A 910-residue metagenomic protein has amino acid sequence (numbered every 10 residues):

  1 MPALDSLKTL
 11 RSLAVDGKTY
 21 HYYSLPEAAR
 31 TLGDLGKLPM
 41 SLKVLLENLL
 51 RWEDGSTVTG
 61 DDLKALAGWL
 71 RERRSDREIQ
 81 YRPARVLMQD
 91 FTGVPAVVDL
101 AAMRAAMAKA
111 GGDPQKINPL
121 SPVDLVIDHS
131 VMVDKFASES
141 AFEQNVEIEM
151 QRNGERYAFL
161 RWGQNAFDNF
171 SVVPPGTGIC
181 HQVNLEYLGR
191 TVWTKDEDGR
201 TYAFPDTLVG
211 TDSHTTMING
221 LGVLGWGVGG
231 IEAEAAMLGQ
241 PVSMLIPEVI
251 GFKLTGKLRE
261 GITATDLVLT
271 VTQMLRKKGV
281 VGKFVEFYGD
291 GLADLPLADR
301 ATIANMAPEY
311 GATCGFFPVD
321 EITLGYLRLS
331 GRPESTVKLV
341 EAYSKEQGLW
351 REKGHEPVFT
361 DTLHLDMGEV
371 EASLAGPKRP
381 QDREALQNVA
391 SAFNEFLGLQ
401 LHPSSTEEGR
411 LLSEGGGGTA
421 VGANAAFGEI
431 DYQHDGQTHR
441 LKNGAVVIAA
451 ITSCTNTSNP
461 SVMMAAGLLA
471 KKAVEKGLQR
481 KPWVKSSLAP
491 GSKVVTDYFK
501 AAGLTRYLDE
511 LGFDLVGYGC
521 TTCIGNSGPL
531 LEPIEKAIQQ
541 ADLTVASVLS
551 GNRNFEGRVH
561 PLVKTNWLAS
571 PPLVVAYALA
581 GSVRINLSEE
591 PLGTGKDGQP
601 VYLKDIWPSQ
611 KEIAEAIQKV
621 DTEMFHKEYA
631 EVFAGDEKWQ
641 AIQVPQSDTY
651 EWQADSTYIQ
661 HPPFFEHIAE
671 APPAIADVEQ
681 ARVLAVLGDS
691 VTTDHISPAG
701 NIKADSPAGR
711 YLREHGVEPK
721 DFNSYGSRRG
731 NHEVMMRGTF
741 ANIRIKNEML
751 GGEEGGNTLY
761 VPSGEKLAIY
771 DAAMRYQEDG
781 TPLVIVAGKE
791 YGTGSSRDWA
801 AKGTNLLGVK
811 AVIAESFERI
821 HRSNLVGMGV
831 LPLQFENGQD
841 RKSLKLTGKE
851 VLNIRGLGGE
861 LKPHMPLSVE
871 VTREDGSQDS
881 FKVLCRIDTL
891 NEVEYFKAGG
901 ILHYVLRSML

Functional and structural regions predicted by a protein language model:
M1-R82, D124, K638-Q640, Q646-S647 (+3 more regions): Acidic/polar, glycine-rich intrinsically disordered N-terminal extensions of enzymes
D54-T255, A264-L269, A372-A375, N394-F513 (+11 more regions): Long, structured ligand/cofactor-binding scaffold of large enzymes
R82, L100-R156, E286-F287, L292-G415 (+5 more regions): Terminal amphipathic helices with adjacent charged low-complexity linkers/tails
D198-R351, D366, V462-P482, D514-E628 (+2 more regions): Mobile "lid/hinge" segments at catalytic clefts and subdomain interfaces of large enzymes
Y288-L295, N552, M774, E778-E818: Extracellular/luminal Protease-associated
G595-Q610, R822-Y895: Acidic, glycine-rich flexible loop/linker segments
P645-D721: Segments forming glycine/polar-rich beta-alpha architectures that bind adenosine-containing cofactors
